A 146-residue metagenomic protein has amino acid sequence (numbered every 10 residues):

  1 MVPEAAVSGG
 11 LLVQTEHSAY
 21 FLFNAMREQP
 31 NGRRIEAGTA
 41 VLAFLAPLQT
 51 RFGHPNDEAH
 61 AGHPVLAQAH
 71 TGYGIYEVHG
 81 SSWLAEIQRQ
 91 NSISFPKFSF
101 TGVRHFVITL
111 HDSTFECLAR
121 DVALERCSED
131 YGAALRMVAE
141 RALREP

Functional and structural regions predicted by a protein language model:
M1-P146: Surface-exposed, interaction-prone regions used to assemble/regulate multi-protein complexes
